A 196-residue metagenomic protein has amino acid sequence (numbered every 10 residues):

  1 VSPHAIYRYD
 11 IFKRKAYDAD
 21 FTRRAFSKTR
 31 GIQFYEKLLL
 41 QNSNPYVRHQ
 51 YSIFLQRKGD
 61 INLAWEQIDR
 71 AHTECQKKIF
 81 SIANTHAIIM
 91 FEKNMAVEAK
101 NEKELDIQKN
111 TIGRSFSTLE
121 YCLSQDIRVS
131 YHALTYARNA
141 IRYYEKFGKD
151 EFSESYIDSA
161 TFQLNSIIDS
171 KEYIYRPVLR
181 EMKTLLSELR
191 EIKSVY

Functional and structural regions predicted by a protein language model:
V1-F26, L40-R57, Q76-A99, E120 (+2 more regions): Amphipathic alpha-helical repeat scaffolds of TPR domains
K28-G31, Y35-E36, I68-D69, I112 (+2 more regions): Hydrophobic/aromatic packing residues within the alpha-helices of TPR/SEL1-like helical repeat arrays
I61-A64, I68: Active-site-adjacent loop/helix micro-motif of nuclease/hydrolase catalytic cores
A71-T73: A generic tandem-repeat structural signature
D106-D126: Short secondary-structure subsegments characteristic of cysteine-rich extracellular domains
